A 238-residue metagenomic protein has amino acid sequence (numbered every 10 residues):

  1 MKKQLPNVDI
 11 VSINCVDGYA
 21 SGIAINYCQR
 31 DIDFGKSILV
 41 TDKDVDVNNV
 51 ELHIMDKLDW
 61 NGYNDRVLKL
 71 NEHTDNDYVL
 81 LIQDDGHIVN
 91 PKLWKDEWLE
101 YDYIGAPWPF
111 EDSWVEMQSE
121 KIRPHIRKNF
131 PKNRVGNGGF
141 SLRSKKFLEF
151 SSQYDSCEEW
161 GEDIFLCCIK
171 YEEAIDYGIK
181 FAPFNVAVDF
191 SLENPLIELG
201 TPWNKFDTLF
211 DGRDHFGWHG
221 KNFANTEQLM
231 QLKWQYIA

Functional and structural regions predicted by a protein language model:
M1-Y78: N-terminal anchoring/stem segment of glycosyltransferases
G22, N48-V50, N90-L93, V115 (+1 more regions): Short glycine-/acidic-enriched loop or helix-start segments at secondary-structure transitions that form or flank
F34, N76, Y101, R213-H215: Short, high-confidence coil segments that cap the C-terminus of an alpha-helix and link into the following beta-strand
S37, D84-D85, S144: Generic structural signal for small/hydrophobic residues in well-ordered secondary structure, especially within
V40-D42, I82-D84, G105-P107, N137: Short His-Asn-centered micro-motif
N76-V89: Short beta-strand-to-loop acidic/aromatic patch adjacent to the donor-nucleotide binding site
H87-H125: Conserved donor-nucleotide/metal-binding helix-loop-beta segment in metal-dependent transferases, i.e., the alpha-helix
N129-A238: Catalytic core and acceptor-binding pocket of nucleotide-sugar-dependent glycosyltransferases
